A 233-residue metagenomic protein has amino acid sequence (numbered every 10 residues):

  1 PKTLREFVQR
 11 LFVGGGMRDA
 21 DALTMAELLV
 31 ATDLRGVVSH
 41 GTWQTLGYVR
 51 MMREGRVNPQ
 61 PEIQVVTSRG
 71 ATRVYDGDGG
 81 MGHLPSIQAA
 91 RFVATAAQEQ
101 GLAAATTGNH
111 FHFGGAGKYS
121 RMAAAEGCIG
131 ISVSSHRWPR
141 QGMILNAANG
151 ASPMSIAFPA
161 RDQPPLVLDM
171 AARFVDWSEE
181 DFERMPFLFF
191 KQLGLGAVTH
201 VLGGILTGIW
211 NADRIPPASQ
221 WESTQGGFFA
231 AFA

Functional and structural regions predicted by a protein language model:
P1-G36: Acidic/polar, glycine-rich intrinsically disordered N-terminal extensions of enzymes
K2-F7, G14, R214-A233: Catalytic-core signal marking the mid-to-C-terminal active-site face
M17-T24, S39-G41, G208-Q220: Flexible, glycine/charged-enriched surface loops at secondary-structure junctions
E27-V30, G82-T106, S120: Alpha/propeptide regions of enzymes that mature by internal proteolysis
V38-S39, W43, K191-A197, V201-L206 (+1 more regions): Shared catalytic-loop signature of beta/alpha-barrel
H40-A94: Active-site cofactor/substrate anionic-group-binding motifs, chiefly glycine- and Lys/Arg-rich phosphate-binding loops
R73-D78, A103-G108, F229-A233: Short glycine-rich or small-residue beta-strand-to-loop segments that form or flank ligand, phosphate, metal/Fe-S
L102-D213: Glycine-rich anion/phosphate-binding loop at the beta-strand->alpha-helix junction
